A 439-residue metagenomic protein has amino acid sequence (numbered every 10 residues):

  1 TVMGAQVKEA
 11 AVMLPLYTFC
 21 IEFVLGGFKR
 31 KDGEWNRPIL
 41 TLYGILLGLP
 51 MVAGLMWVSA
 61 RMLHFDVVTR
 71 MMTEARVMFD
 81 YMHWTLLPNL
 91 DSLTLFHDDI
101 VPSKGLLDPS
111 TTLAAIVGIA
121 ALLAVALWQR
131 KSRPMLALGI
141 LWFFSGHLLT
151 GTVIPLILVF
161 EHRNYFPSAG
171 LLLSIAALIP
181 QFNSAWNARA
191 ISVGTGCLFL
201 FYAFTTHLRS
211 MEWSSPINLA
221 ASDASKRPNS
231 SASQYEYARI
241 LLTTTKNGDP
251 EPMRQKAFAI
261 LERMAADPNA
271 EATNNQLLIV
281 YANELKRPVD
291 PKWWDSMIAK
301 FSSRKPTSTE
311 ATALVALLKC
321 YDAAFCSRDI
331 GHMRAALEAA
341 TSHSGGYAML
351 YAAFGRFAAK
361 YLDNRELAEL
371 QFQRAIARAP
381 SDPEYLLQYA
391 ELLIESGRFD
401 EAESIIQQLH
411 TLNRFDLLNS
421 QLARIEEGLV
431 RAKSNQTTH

Functional and structural regions predicted by a protein language model:
T1-N275, V280-K292, P306-A311: Polytopic membrane enzymes that build or remodel cell-surface glycoconjugates and lipids
I217-H439: C-terminal luminal/periplasmic domains and tails of membrane-associated envelope-modifying transferases
